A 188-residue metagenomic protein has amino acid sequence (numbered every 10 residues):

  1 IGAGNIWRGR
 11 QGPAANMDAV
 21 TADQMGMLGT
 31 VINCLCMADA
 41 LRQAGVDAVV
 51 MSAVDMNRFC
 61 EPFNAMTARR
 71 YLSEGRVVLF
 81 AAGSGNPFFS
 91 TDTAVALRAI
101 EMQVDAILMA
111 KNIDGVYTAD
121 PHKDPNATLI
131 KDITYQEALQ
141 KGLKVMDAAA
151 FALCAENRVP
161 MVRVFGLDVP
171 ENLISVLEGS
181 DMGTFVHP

Functional and structural regions predicted by a protein language model:
I1-P188: C-terminal catalytic "cap/lid" subdomain
